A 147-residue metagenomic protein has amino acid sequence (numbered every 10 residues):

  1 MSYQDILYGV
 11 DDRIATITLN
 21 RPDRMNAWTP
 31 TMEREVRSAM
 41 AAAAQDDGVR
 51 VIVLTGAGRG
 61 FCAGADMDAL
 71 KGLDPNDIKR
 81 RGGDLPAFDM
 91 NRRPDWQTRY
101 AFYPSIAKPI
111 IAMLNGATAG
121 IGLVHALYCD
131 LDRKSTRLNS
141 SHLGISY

Functional and structural regions predicted by a protein language model:
M1-A57, K71-L73: Conserved CoA-thioester-binding segment of acyl-CoA-metabolizing enzymes
I17, L54, D66, H125-L127: Hydrophobic/aromatic residues within transmembrane alpha-helices of multi-pass small-molecule transporters
P30, D47, A101-R137: Crotonase-fold acyl-CoA enzyme core
E33-A41, Q45, M67-N115: An acidic, glycine-rich surface segment that forms the CoA-thioester-binding/catalytic face of crotonase-fold enzymes
A57-G60, G116-A117: Short glycine-rich anion-binding loops that position phosphate/pyrophosphate groups of nucleotides and phosphorylated
A63-G64, G72, G122-L123, Y147: Short glycine-/acidic-enriched loop or helix-start segments at secondary-structure transitions that form or flank
L138-Y147: Single conserved hydrophobic/aromatic residue that forms the stacking wall/gate of nucleotide- or nucleobase-binding
